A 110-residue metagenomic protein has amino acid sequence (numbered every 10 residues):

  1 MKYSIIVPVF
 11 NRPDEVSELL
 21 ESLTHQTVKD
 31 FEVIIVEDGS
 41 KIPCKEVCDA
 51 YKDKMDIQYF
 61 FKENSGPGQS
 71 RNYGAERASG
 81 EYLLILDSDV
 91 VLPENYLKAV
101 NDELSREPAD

Functional and structural regions predicted by a protein language model:
M1-H25: N-proximal low-complexity "stem/linker" segments adjacent to membrane-targeting elements
V9-S17, E37, K41, P93: A structural helix-start
N11, L23, D38-S40, S65 (+1 more regions): Conserved short acidic donor-positioning loop in nucleotide-sugar-dependent glycosyltransferases
L20-F61: Acidic donor-binding segment of Leloir-type glycosyltransferases
K62-A78: Glycine-rich, basic loop-to-helix element that forms the pyrophosphate-binding segment of sugar-nucleotide handling
L83: Short aromatic/hydrophobic "clamp" motif used to bind/position activated sugar donors
L86, V91-Y96: Hydrophobic/aromatic residue at the end of a short beta strand that borders the catalytic acidic motif
N95-D110: Conserved donor NDP-sugar-binding/catalytic core segment of glycosyltransferases
